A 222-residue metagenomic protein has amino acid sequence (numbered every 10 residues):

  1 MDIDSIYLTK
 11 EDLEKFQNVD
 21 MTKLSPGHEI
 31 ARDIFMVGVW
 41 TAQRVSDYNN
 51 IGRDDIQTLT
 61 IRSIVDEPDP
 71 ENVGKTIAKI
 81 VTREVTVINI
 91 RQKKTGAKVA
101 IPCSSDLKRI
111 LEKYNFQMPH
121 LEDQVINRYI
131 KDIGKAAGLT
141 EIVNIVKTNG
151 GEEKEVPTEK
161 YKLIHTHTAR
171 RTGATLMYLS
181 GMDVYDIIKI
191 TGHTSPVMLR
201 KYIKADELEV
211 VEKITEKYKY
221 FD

Functional and structural regions predicted by a protein language model:
M1-V45, N49, Q124: Basic, Lys/Arg- and aromatic-enriched nucleic-acid-binding interface segment
E14, A42, S46-N50, I101 (+8 more regions): Feature representing long, continuous alpha-helical segments
K15-M21, L59-A136: Basic, alpha-helical nucleic-acid-contacting "clamp/cap" segments
F16-V19, K75-I77, K201-D222: DNA/chromatin major-groove-contacting recognition/catalytic segments
K23-L24, F116-H120, K131-K189: Short, basic (Lys/Arg/His-rich) helix/loop patches that form interaction surfaces in the mid-to-C-terminal regions
H28-R32, N127, H167-R171: Short, leucine-enriched amphipathic alpha-helices that occur as contiguous helical runs
G38-K79, D186: Short, charged phosphate-coordinating catalytic segments
Q92-T95, V184, T191-E216: Catalytic-site neighborhood detector that most strongly recognizes the C-terminal catalytic loop/helix of tyrosine
